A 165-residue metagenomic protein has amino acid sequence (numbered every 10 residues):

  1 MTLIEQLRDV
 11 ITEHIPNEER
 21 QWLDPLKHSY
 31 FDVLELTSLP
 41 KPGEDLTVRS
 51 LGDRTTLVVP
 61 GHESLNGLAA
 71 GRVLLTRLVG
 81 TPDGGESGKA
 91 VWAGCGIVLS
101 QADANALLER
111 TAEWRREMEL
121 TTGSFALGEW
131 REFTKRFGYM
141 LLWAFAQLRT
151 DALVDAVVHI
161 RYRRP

Functional and structural regions predicted by a protein language model:
M1-S38: Accessory interdomain/linker segments of ATP-dependent helicases and helicase-like nucleic-acid enzymes that mediate
K41-P42, D53: Short strand-connecting beta-turns/loops that link adjacent beta-strands
G43-V48: Short aromatic-glycine-enriched beta-strand elements
S50-V59: Short, structured beta-strand/loop micro-motifs enriched in basic residues and often containing a Trp
P60-R77: Short nucleic-acid-contacting surface segments enriched for D/E, G, S/T with interspersed K/R
R77-K89: Short, charged beta-turn/beta-strand-edge "cap" motif at the junction between a beta-strand and an adjacent loop
S87-V98, A104-P165: C-terminal effector modules of nucleic-acid-centric enzymes and ribosome-associated factors
